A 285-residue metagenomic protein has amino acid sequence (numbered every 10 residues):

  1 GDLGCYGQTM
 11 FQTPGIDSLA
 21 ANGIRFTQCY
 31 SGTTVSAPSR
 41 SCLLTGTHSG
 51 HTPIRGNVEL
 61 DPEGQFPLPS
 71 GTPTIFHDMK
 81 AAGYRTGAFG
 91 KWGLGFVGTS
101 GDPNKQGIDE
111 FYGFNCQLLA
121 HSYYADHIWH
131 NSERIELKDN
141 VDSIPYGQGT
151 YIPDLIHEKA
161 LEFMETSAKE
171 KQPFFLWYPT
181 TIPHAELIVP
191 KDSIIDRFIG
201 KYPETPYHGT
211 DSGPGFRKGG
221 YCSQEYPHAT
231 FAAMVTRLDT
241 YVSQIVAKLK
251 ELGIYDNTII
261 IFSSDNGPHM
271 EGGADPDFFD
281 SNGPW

Functional and structural regions predicted by a protein language model:
G1-W285: Formylglycine-dependent sulfatase
